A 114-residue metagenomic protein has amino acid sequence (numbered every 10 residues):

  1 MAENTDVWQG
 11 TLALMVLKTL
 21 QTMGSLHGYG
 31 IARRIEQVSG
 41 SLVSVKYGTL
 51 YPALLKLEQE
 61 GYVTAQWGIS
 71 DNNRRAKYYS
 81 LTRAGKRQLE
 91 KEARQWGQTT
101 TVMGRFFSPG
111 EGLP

Functional and structural regions predicted by a protein language model:
M1-G10, E92: Intrinsically disordered, low-complexity serine/threonine- and proline-rich regulatory segments
D6-T49: N-terminal helix-turn-helix DNA-binding core of bacterial DNA-binding proteins
T11, M15, A76, S80 (+1 more regions): Amphipathic alpha-helical recognition patches that constitute DNA-binding helices
K18, R33, L55, E90 (+1 more regions): A cross-family signal for key residues in well-ordered alpha-helices that form functional helical elements
L50-L57: Basic amphipathic alpha-helical segments that dock to polyanions
E58-R75, S80: Beta-hairpin "wing" of winged helix-turn-helix
L81-G85: Accessory beta->alpha helical hairpin/"wing" motif in late/C-terminal subdomains of nucleic-acid enzymes
K86-P114: Amphipathic alpha-helical dimerization/coiled-coil segments that flank or bridge DNA-binding/regulatory modules
